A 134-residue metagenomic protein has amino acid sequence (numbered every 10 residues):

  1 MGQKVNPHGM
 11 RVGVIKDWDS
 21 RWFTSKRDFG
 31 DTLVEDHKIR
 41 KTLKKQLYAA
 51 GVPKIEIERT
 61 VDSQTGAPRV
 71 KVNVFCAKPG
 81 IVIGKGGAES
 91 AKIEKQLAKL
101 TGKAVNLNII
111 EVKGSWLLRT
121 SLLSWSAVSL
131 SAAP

Functional and structural regions predicted by a protein language model:
M1-P134: RNA-contacting regions in translation and RNA-metabolism proteins, encompassing KH/S1 modules where present
